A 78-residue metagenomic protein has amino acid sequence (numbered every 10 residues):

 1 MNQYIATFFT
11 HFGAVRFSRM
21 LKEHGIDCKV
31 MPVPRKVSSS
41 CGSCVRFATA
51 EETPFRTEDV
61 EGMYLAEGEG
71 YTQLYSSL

Functional and structural regions predicted by a protein language model:
M1-N2, V60: A structure-centric signal for secondary-structure junctions around beta-strands
N2-A48: Amphipathic, hydrophobic secondary-structure cores in small proteins
T49-L78: C-terminal structural segments of small proteins and small subunits
